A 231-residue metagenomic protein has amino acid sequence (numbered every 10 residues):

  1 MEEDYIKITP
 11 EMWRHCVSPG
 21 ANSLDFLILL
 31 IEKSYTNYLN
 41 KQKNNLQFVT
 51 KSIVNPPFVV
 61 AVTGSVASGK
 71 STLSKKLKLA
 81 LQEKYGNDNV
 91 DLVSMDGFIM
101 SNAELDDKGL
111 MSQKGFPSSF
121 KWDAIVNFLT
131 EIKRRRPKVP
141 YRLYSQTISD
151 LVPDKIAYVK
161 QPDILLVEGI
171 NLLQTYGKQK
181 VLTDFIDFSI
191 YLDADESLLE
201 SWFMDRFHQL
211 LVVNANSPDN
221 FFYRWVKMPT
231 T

Functional and structural regions predicted by a protein language model:
M1-V59: Extreme N-terminal, non-catalytic leader segments that precede Walker-type/kinase nucleotide-binding cores
E2-R14, L172-T231: Conserved NTP phosphate-binding and transfer environment spanning the P-loop NTPase/kinase superfamily
C16-S23, D91-S94, F98-S149: Conserved nucleotide-sensing/catalytic segment adjacent to the nucleotide-binding pocket in NTP-handling enzymes
N44-L46, T50, V54, D123-D184: Glycine-rich phosphate-binding loop used to anchor ATP phosphates in small-molecule kinases, encompassing both
S65: P-loop (Walker A) phosphate-binding loop of NTP-binding proteins
K70: Conserved lysine of the Walker
L73-S74, K78: Post-Walker A alpha-helix
L79-D91: Post-Walker A helix-loop "phosphate-sensing" segment adjacent to the P-loop in P-loop NTPases
